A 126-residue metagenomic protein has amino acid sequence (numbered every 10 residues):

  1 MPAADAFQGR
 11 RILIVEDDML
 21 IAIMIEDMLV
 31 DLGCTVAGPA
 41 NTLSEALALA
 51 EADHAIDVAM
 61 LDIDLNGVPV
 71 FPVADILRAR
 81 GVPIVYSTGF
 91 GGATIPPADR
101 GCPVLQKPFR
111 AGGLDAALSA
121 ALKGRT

Functional and structural regions predicted by a protein language model:
M1-R11, S44, P103, R110-T126: Non-catalytic signal-transmission and effector/linker regions of two-component phosphorelay proteins
E16: Conserved acidic carboxylate
M19-G38: Two-component/phosphorelay signaling modules centered on CheY-like receiver
P39-V58: Acidic, metal-coordinating helix/loop segments flanking the phosphotransfer/catalytic sites of two-component signaling
T42, G67-P72: Acidic catalytic/metal-coordinating carboxylates
D62: Active-site residues of response regulator receiver
V85-S87: Hydrophobic/aromatic residues positioned on beta-strands within the core alpha/beta folds
A98-L105: As written
